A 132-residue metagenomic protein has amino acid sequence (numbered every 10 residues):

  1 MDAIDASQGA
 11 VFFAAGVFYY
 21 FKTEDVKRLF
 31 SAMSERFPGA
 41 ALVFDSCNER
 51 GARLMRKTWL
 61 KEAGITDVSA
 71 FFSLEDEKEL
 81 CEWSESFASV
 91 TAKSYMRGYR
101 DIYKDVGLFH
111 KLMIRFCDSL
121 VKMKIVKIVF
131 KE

Functional and structural regions predicted by a protein language model:
M1-E132: Alpha-helical subdomain
